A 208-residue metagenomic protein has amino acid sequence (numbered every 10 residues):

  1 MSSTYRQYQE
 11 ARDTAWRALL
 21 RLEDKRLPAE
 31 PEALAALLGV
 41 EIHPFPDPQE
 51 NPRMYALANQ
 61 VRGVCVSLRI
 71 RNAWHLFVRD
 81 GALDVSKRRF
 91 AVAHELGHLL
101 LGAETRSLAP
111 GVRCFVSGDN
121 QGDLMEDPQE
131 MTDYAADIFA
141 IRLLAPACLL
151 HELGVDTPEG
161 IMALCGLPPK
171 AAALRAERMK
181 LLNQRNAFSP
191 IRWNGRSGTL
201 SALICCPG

Functional and structural regions predicted by a protein language model:
M1-G208: Active-site hotspot residues in diverse enzymes, especially metal/ion-binding acidic/histidine motifs
